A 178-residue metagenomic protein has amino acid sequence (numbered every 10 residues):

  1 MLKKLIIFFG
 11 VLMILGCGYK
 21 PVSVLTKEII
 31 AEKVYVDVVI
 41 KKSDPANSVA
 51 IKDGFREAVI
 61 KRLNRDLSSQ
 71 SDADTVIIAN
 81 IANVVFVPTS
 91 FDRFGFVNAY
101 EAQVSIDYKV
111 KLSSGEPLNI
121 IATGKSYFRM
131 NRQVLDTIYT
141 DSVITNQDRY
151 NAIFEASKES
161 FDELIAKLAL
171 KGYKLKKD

Functional and structural regions predicted by a protein language model:
M1-L2: N-terminal secretory signal peptides that target proteins for export/translocation
L5-F8, L15-E57, L170-D178: A structural "domain/chain start" motif
P45-G54, V97, E101, V143 (+1 more regions): Soluble non-cytosolic domains of exported or imported proteins
N64-T75: Short acidic low-complexity segments
I78-Q147: Surface-exposed short loop/turn segments
G115, V134-D178: C-terminal/domain-edge helix-coil "capping" segments
